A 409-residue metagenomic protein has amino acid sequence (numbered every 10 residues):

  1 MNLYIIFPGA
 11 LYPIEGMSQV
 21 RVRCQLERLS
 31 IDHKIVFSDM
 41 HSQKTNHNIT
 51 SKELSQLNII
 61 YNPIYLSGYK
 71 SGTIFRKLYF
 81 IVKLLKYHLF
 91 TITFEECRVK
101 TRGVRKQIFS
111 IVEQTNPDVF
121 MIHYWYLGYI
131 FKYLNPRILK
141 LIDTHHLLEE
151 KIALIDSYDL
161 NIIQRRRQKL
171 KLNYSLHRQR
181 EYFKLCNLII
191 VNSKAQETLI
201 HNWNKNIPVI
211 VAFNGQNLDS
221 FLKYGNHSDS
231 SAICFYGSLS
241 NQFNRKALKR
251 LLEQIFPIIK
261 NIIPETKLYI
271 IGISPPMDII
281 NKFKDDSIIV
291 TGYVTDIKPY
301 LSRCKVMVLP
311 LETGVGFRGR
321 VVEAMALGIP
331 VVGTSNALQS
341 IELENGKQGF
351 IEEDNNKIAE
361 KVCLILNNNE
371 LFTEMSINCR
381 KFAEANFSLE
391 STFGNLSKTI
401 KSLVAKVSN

Functional and structural regions predicted by a protein language model:
M1-Y65: N-terminal subdomain of nucleotide-sugar transferases
R21, V211-D286, V290-T295, S302: Conserved catalytic-core segment of nucleotide-activated headgroup transferases in glycan assembly
C24, G103-S110, L148, I163-I189: Membrane-proximal helix-turn-helix segments that form the acceptor-binding/catalytic region of lipid-linked
Y69-R98, L141-H177, S238: Acceptor-binding helix/loop patch of EC 2.4 sugar-transfer enzymes, predominantly nucleotide-sugar-dependent
N187, S287, S302-G316, L327-P330: Acidic donor-binding loop of glycosyltransferase active sites
R320-A324, P330-T334: Short hydrophobic beta-strand element within catalytic cores of glycosyltransferases and related nucleotide-activated
G346-N356, L364-E370: Conserved acidic donor-binding segment of nucleotide-sugar-dependent glycosyltransferases
L364, L371-N386, T392-K398: A short, well-ordered alpha-helix in the C-terminal region of glycosyltransferases
